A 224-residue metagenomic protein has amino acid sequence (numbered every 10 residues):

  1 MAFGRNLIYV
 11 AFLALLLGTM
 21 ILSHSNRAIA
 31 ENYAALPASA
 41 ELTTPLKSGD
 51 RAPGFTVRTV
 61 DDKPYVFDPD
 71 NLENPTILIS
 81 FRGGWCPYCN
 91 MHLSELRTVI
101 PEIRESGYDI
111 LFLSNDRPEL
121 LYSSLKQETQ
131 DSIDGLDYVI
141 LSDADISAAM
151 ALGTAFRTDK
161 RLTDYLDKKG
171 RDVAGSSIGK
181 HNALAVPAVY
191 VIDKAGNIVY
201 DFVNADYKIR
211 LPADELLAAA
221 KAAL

Functional and structural regions predicted by a protein language model:
M1-T56: N-terminal targeting signals for export/organelle localization
I29-P37, L162-V173, K221-A222: Short, positively charged
A52-P53, P75, V186-A188: Short loop/turn microsegments at loop-to-beta-strand junctions
T56-T76: A short beta-strand-turn-helix
D70-S94: Short active-site neighborhood of thiol/selenol oxidoreductases, capturing the structured segment around
H92-G153: Structural microenvironment flanking redox-active thiols in thiol-disulfide oxidoreductases
D143-Y207: Thiol/selenol-based redox catalytic cores and closely related redox-interacting motifs
Y207-A222: A short, polar/charged loop-to-alpha-helix boundary motif
